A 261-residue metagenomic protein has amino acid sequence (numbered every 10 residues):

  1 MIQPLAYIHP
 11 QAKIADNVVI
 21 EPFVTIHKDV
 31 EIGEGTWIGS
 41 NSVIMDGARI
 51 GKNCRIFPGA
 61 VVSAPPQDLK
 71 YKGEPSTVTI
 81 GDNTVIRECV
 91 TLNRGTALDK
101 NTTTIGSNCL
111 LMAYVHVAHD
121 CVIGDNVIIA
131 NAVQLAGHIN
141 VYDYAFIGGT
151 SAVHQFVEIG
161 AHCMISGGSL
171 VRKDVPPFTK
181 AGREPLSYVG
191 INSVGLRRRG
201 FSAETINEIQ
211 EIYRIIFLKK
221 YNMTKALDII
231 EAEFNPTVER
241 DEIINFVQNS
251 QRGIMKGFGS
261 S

Functional and structural regions predicted by a protein language model:
M1-L5, P10-Q11, D16-N17, N53 (+7 more regions): Terminal amphipathic alpha-helical/low-complexity segments used for targeting or macromolecular assembly
I2-S187: Structural signal for interior beta-strand "rungs" in well-ordered beta-sheet cores of soluble enzyme domains
